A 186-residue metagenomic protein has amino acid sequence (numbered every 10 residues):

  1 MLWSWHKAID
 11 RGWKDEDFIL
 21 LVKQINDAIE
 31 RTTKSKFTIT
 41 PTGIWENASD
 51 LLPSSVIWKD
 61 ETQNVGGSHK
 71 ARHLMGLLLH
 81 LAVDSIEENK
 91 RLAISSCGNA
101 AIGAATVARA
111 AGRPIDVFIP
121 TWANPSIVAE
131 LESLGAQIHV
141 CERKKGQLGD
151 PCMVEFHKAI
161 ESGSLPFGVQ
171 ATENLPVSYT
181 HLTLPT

Functional and structural regions predicted by a protein language model:
M1-L182: PLP-dependent amino-acid enzyme catalytic core
L184-T186: N-terminal low-complexity segments that are often proline-rich with Ser/Thr-Pro
